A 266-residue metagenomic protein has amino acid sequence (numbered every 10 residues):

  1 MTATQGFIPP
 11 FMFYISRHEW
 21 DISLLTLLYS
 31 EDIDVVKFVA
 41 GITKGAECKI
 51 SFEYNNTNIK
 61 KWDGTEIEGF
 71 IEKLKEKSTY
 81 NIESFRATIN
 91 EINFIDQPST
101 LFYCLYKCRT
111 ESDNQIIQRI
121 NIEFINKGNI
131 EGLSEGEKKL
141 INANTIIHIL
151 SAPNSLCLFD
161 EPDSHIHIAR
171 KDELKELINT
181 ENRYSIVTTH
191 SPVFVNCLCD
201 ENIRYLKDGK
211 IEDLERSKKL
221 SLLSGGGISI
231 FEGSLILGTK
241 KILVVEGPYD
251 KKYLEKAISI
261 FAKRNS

Functional and structural regions predicted by a protein language model:
M1-E123: Coupling/switch/interface segments within P-loop NTPase motor domains and analogous charged loops in nucleic-acid
S112-I242, K251-K256: Switch/communication elements of ASCE P-loop NTPase nucleotide-binding domains
E246-G247: Short, conserved phosphate/pyrophosphate- and ester-handling motifs at nucleotide-, phospho-/glycolipid
I258-S266: Short helix-loop-beta junction
